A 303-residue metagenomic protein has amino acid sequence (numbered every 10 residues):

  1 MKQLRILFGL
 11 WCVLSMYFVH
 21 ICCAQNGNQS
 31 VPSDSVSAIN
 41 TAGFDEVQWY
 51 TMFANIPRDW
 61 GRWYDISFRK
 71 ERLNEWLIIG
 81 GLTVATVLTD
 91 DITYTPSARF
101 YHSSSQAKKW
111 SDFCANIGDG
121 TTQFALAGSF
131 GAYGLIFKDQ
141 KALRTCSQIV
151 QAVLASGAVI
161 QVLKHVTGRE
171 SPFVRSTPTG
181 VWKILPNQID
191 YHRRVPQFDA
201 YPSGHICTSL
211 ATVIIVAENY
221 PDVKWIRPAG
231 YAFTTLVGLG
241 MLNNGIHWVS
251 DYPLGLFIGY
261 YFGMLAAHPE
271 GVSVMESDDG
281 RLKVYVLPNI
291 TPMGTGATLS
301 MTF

Functional and structural regions predicted by a protein language model:
R5, V13, C23-E75, I117-F124 (+3 more regions): Replace "edges of transmembrane helices
G9-V19: Bacterial N-terminal signal peptides
G80-G81, L163: Acidic-leg catalytic submotif of subtilisin-like serine proteases
L82-T93: Alpha-helical transmembrane segments of multi-pass membrane proteins
L82-V84, D139-R144: Membrane-interface helix-boundary motifs at transmembrane edges
I92-Y101: Membrane-interface helix-loop junction between the first two transmembrane segments
A107-G128: Interfacial helix-start motif at the membrane-water boundary
Y133-K138: Conserved, well-structured interaction surfaces
